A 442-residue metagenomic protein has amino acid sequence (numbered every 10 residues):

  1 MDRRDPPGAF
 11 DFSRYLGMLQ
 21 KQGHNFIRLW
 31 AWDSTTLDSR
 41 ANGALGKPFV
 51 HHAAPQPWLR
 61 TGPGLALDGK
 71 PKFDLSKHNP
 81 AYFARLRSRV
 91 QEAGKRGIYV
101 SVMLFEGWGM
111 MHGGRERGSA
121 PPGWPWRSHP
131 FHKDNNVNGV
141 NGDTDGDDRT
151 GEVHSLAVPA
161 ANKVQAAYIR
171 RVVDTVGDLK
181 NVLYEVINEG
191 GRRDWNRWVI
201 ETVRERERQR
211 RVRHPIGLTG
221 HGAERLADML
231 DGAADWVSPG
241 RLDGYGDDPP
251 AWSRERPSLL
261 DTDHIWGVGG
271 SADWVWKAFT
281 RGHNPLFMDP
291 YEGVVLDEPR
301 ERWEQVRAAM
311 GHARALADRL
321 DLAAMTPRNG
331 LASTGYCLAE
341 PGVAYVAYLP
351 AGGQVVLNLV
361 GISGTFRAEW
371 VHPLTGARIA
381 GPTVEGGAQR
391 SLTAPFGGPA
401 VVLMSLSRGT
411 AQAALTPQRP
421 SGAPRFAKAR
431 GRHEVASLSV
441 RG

Functional and structural regions predicted by a protein language model:
M1-A227, D231-A234: Active-site mouth of glycoside hydrolases
M1-S13, Q22, Q412-G442: Mature N-terminal, pre-catalytic/accessory segment of carbohydrate-active enzymes
K21, M229-G232, S253, L338-P341 (+1 more regions): Flexible, charged surface loops at secondary-structure boundaries
V100, S258, A368: Hydrophobic anchor at the start of a short beta-strand that flanks the dinucleotide cofactor-binding loop
V164-A167, V176-A308: Extracellular glycoside hydrolase catalytic/binding regions
G267-T383, S391-P420: Aromatic- and carboxylate-lined catalytic core of secreted/periplasmic carbohydrate-active enzymes
